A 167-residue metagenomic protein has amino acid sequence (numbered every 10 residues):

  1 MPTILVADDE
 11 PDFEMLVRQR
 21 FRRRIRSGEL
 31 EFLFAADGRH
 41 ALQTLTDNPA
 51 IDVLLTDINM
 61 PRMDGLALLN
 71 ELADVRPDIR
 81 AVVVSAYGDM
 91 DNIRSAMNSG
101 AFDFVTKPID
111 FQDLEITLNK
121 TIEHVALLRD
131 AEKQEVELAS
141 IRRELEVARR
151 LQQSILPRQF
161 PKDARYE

Functional and structural regions predicted by a protein language model:
D8, D57, S85: Active-site residues of response regulator receiver
P11-L33: Two-component/phosphorelay signaling modules centered on CheY-like receiver
R18, F34-V53: Acidic, metal-coordinating helix/loop segments flanking the phosphotransfer/catalytic sites of two-component signaling
D37-H40, D64-A67, S85-G88: Acidic catalytic/metal-coordinating carboxylates
Q43, L66-D78, S95: Short amphipathic alpha-helix used as the core "switch/output" element in two-component signaling
M60: Receiver (REC) domain active-site loop signature in two-component systems and cognate sites in sensor histidine kinases
K133-E167: … and, occasionally, acidic/histidine-rich disordered N-termini of signaling adaptors
